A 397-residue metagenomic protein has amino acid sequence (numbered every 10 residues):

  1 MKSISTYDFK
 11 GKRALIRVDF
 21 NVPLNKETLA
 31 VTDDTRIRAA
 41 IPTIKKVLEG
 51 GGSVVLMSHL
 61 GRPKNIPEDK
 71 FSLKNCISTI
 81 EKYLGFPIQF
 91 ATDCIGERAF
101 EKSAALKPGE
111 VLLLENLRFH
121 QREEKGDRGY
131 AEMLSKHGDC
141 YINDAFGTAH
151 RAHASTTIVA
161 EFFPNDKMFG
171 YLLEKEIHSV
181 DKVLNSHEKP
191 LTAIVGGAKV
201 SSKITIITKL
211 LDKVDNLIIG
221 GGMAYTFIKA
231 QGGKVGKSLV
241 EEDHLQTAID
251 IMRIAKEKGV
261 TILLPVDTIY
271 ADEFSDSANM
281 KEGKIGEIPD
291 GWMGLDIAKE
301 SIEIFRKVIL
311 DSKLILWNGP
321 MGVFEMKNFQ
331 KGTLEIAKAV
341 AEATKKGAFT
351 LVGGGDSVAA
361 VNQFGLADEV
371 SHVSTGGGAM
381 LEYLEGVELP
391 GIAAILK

Functional and structural regions predicted by a protein language model:
M1-K397: Active-site loop-to-helix "anion-binding N-cap" substructures in soluble metabolic enzymes
